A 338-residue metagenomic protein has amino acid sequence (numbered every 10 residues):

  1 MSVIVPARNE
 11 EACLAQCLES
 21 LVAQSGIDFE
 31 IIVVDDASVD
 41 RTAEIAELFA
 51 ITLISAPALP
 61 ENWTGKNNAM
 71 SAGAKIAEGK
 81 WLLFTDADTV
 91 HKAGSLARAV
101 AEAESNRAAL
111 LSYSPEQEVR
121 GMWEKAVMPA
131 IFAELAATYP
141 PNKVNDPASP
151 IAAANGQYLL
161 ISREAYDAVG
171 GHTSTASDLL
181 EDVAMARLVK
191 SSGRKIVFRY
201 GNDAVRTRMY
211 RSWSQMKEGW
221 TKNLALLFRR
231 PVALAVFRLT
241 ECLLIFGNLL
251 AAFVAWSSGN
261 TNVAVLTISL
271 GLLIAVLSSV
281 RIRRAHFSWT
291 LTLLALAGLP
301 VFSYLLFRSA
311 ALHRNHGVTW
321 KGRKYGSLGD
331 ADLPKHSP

Functional and structural regions predicted by a protein language model:
M1-S2, E30: Cell-envelope/extracellular polymer assembly enzymes that use nucleotide-activated donors
E10-A23: Short, well-formed alpha-helical segments that are part of the catalytic scaffolds of diverse glycosyltransferases
S20, I27, D35-E44, A58: A conserved acidic beta->alpha catalytic loop
R41, A87-E102: Acidic donor-binding/catalytic loop of UDP-sugar-dependent glycosyltransferases, especially processive GT2
S55-K75, R98, E102-A168, L224 (+2 more regions): Long helical/loop segments within the catalytic core of UDP-sugar-dependent glycosyltransferases, especially the large
A103, L110-A136, E164-D167, H172-L234 (+2 more regions): Catalytic donor/gating beta->alpha subdomain of glycosyltransferases that bind UDP-sugars
R238-N315: Membrane-embedded multi-pass helical conduit in multi-pass membrane proteins, especially envelope-biosynthetic
